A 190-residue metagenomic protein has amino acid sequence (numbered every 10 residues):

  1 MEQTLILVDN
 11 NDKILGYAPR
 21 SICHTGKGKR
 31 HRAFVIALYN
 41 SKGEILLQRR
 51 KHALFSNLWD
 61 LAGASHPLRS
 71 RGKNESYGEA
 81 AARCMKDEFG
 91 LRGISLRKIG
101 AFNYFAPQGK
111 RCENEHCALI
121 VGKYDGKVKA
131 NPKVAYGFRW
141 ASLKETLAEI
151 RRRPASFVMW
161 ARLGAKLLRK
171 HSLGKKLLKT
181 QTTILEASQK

Functional and structural regions predicted by a protein language model:
M1-V35, Y39-K42, R50: Acidic, metal-coordinating catalytic segment for phosphate/diphosphate chemistry, firing primarily on the Nudix
E2-Q3, N10-K13, K42-G43, S56 (+3 more regions): Sequence-level motif detector for i,i+2 pairs with an aromatic at +2
K13, E44, A53, Y104 (+1 more regions): Surface-exposed, flexible loop/turn segments at secondary-structure boundaries
I22-F34, E44-R83: Conserved Nudix-box catalytic region and its N-terminal flanking loop in Nudix hydrolases and closely related
K42, R50, Y77, K86-K127: Active-site segment of metal-dependent pyrophosphate-handling enzymes, primarily the Nudix hydrolase catalytic core
F55-W59, G63-A64, R69, G100-N103 (+1 more regions): Nudix hydrolase/Nudix homology domain
